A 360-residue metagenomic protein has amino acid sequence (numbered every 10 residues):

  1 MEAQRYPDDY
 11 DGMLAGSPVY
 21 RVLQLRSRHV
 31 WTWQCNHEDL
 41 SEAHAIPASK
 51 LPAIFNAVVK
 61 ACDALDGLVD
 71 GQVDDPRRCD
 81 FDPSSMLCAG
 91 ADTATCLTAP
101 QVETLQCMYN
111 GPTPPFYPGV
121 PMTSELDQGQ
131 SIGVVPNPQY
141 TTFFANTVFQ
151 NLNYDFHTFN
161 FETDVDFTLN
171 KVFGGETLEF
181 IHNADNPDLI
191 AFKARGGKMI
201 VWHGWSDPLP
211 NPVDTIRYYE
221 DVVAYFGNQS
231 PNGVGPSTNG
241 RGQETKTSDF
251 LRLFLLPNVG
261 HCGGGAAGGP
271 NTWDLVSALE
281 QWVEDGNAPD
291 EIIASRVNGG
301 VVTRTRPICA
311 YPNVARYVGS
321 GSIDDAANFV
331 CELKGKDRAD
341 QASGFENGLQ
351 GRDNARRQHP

Functional and structural regions predicted by a protein language model:
M1-P360: C-terminal His-loop and adjacent cap/lid subdomain of alpha/beta-hydrolase
